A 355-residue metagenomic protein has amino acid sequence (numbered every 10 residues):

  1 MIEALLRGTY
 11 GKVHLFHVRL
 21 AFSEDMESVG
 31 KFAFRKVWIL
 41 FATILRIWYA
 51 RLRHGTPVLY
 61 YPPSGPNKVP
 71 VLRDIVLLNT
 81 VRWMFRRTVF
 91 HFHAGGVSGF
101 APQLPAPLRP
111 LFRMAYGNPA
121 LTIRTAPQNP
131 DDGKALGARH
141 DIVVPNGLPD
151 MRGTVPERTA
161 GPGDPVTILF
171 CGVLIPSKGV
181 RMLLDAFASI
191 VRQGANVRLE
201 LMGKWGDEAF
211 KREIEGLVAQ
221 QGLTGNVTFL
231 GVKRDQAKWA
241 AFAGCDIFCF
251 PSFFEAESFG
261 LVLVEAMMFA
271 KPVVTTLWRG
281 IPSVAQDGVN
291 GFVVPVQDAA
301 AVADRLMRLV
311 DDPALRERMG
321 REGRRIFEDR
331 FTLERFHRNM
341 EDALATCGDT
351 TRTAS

Functional and structural regions predicted by a protein language model:
H17-E24, R198-R212, G231-V232: Glycosyltransferase donor-sugar binding loop
P110-V155, G163: Donor nucleotide-sugar binding/catalytic pocket of nucleotide-sugar-dependent glycosyltransferases
T159-A188, L199-M202: Conserved donor-binding/catalytic core segment of Leloir-type glycosyltransferases
E200-G225, Q236-A237, L315: Short, structured helix-loop element that forms part of the nucleotide-activated donor/catalytic region
V232-K233, A240-C245: Short alpha-helical donor nucleotide-sugar binding micro-motif in glycosyltransferases
P272-T275: Short hydrophobic beta-strand element within catalytic cores of glycosyltransferases and related nucleotide-activated
Q286-G288, F292-A299, R308-A314: Conserved acidic donor-binding segment of nucleotide-sugar-dependent glycosyltransferases
A301, R308, L315-D329, F336-D342: A short, well-ordered alpha-helix in the C-terminal region of glycosyltransferases
